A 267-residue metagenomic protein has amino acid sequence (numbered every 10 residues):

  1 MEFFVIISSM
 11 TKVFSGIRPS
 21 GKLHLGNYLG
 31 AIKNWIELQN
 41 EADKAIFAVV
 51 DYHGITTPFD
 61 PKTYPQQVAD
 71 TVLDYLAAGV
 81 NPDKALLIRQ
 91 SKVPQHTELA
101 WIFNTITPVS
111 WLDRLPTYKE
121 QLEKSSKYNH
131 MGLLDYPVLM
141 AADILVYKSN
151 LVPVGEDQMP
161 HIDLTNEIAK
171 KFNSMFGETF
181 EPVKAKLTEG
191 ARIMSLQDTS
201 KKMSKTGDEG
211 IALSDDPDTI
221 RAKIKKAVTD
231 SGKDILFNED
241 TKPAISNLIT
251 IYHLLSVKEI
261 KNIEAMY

Functional and structural regions predicted by a protein language model:
F3-I6: Short, positively charged and aromatic/hydrophobic N-terminal segments
T11-A142: N-terminal Rossmann-like or analogous alpha/beta NTP/dinucleotide-binding catalytic cores that position adenine
I17-P19, D51-H53, N150-L151, G207 (+1 more regions): Short, histidine-centered active-site or binding-site loop motifs used for metal coordination, general acid-base
D60-P61, L151-G155, F180, I235: Short, polar/flexible loop-turn hinges at active-site or ligand-entry regions and domain interfaces
T107-D113, V146-P153, H253-I263: Short helix-capping/linker segments at secondary-structure and domain boundaries
T117-F172, F176, S195: Internal, conserved structured core segments that host functional sites
P160, N166-Y267: Conserved nucleotide- and phosphate/pyrophosphate-binding catalytic cores in adenylate/nucleotidyl-handling enzymes
